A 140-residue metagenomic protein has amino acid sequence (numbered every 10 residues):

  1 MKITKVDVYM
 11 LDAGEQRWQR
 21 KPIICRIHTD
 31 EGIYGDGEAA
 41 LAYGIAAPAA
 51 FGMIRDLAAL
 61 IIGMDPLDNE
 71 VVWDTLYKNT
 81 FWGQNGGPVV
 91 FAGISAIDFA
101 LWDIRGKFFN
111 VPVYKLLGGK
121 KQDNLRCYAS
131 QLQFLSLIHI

Functional and structural regions predicted by a protein language model:
M1-D36, A40-A42: Structured beta-strand/loop patches that form or line metal/cofactor-binding pockets in enzymes
W18-R20, A92, K120: Short coil/turn motifs at beta-sheet boundaries
H28-F108: Metal- or metallocofactor-binding catalytic centers and their adjacent structured scaffolds across diverse enzyme
G119-L125: Short, conserved phosphate-binding/catalytic loop or strand-edge motifs used in phosphoryl-/nucleotidyl-transfer
C127-S130: Hydrophobic faces of well-ordered beta-strands that scaffold small-molecule active sites in alpha/beta enzyme cores
I138-I140: Conserved small/polar residues in nucleotide/adenosyl-binding loops
